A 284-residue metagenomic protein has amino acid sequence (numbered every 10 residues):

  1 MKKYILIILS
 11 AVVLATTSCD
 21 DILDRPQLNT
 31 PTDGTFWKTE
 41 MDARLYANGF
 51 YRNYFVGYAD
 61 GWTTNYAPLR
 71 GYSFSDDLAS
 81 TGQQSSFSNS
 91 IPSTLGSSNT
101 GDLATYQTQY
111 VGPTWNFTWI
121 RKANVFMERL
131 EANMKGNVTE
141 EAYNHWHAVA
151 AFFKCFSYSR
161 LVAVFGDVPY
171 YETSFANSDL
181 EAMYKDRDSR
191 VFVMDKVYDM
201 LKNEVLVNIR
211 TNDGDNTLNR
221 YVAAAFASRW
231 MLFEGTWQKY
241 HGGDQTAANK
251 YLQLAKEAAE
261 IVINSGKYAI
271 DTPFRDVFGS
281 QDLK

Functional and structural regions predicted by a protein language model:
M1-L28: Bacterial Sec-dependent N-terminal signal peptides
C19-R70, N249, F274-F278: Membrane-proximal, proline-rich intrinsically disordered regions
P26, V162-T173: Short, well-structured active-site flanking segments
N29-T32, T139, T173-E181: Short linear capping/connector segments at secondary-structure termini
G34, G61-G82, Y171-T173, R210-A225 (+1 more regions): Short, surface-exposed recognition loops and adjoining beta-strand edges that mediate ligand/DNA contacts, enriched
R44-N48, R52-Y58, W62, Q84-F165 (+3 more regions): Conserved, well-structured interaction surfaces
